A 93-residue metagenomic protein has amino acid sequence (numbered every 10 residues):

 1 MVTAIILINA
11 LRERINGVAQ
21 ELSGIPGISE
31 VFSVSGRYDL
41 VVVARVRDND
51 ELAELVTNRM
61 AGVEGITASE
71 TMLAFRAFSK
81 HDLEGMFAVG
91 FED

Functional and structural regions predicted by a protein language model:
M1-D93: A compositional/biophysical signature of low hydrophobicity enriched in polar/charged and small residues
